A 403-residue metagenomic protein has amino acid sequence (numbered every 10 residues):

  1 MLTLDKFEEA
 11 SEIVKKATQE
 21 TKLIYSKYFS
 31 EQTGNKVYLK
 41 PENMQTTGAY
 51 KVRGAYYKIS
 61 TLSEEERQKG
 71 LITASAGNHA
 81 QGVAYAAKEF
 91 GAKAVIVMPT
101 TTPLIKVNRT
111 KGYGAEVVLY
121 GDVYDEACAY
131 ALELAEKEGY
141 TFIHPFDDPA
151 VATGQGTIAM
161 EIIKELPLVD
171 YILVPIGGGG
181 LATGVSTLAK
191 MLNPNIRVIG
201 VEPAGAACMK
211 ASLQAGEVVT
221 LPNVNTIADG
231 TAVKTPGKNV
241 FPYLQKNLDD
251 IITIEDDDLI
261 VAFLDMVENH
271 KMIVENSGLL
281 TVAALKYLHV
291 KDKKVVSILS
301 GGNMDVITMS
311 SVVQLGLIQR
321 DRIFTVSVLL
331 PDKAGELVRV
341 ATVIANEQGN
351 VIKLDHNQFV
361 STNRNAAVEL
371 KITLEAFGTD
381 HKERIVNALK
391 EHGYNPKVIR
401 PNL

Functional and structural regions predicted by a protein language model:
M1-L403: PLP-dependent amino-acid enzyme catalytic core
